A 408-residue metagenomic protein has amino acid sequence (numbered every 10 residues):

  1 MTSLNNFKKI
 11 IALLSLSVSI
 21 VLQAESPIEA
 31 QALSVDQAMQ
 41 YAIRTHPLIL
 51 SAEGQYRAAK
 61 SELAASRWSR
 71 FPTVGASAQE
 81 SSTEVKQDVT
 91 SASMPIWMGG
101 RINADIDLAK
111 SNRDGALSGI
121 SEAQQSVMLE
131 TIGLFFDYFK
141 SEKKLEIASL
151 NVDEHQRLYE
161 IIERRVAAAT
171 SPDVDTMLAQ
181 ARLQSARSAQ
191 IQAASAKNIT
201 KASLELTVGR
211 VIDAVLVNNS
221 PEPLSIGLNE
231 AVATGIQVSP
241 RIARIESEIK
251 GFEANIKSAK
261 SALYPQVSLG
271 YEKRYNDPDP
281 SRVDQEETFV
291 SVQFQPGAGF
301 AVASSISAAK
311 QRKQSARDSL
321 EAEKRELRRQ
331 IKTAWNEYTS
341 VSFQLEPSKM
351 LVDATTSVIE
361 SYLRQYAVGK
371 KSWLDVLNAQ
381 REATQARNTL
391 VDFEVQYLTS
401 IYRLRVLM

Functional and structural regions predicted by a protein language model:
T2-K9, L33, S126-V238, E248 (+6 more regions): Periplasmic alpha-helical coiled-coil/stalk elements that build and connect Gram-negative outer-membrane
I11-V21: Bacterial N-terminal signal peptides
A24-T73, I96, K110, T170-D173 (+4 more regions): Bacterial Sec-pathway N-terminal export signals of envelope proteins
S34, P72-A123, A243-K324: Small/polar-residue-enriched beta-strand and adjacent coil segments characteristic of outer-membrane beta-barrel
S34, Y41, L48, S91 (+25 more regions): Surface positions of alpha-helical coiled-coils, especially the charged/polar e/g heptad sites that form inter-helical
S51-S66, A123, V127-L150, R157-E160 (+5 more regions): Amphipathic alpha-helical coiled-coil segments
T73-G75, S203, A214, Q266-S268 (+1 more regions): Residues at or immediately flanking beta-strands
S81, V85-Q87, I191, K273 (+4 more regions): Outer-membrane beta-barrel domain signature
